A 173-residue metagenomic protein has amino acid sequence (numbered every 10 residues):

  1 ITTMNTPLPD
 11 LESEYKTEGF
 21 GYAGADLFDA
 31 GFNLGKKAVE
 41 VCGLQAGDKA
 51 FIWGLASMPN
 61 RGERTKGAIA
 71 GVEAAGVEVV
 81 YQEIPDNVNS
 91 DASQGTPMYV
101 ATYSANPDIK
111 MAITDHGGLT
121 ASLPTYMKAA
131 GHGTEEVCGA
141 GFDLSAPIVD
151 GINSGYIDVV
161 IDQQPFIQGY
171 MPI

Functional and structural regions predicted by a protein language model:
I1-I173: A residue-level marker of the well-folded mature domains of exported/periplasmic proteins
